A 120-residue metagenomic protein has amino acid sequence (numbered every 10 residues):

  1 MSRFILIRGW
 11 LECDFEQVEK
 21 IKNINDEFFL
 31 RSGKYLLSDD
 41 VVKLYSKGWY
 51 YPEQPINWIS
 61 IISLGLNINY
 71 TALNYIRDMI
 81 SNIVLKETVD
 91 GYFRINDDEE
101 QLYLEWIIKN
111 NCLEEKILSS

Functional and structural regions predicted by a protein language model:
M1-F29: Short, extreme N-terminal segment that most often corresponds to the first beta-strand
E27-F28, S38-S120: Charged interaction segments
S32-G33: Short, internal acidic amphipathic alpha-helical interface segments that mediate docking to partner proteins
